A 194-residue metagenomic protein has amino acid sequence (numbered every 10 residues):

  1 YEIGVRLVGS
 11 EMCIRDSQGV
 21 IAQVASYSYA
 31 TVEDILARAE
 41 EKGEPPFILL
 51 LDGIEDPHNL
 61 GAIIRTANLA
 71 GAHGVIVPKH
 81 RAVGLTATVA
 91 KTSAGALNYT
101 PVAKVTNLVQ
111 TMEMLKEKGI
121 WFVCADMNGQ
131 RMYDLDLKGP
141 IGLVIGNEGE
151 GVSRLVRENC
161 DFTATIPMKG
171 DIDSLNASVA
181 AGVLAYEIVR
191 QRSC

Functional and structural regions predicted by a protein language model:
Y1-G9, C13-I14: Single conserved hydrophobic/aromatic residue that forms the stacking wall/gate of nucleotide- or nucleobase-binding
I14, E40-Q130: RNA substrate-binding interface of SAM-dependent RNA methyltransferases
R15-Y27: Short, structured active-site "lid" loops
S28-E44: Acidic/glycine-rich phosphate/pyrophosphate-binding loops and surrounding catalytic core that coordinate Mg2+
L69, K91-A96, R154-C194: Structured adenosyl-cofactor binding patch, chiefly the S-adenosyl-L-methionine
H80-R81, E148-E150, M168-I172: Short, acidic/turn-prone active-site loops that include or flank metal/cofactor- and phosphate-binding residues
A82-T88, E150-N159: Short, glycine/polar-rich helix-capping loops at beta-to-alpha or helix-loop-helix junctions that flank or form
